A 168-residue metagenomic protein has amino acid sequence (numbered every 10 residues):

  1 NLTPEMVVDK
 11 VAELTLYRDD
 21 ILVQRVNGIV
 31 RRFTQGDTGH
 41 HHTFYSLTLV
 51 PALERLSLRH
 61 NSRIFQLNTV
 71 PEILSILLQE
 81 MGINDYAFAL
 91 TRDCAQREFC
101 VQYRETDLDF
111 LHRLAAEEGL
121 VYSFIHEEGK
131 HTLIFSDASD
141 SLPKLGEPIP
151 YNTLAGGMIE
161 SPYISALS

Functional and structural regions predicted by a protein language model:
N1-S168: Amphipathic alpha-helical and helix-coil boundary elements used as assembly and membrane-proximal scaffolds
